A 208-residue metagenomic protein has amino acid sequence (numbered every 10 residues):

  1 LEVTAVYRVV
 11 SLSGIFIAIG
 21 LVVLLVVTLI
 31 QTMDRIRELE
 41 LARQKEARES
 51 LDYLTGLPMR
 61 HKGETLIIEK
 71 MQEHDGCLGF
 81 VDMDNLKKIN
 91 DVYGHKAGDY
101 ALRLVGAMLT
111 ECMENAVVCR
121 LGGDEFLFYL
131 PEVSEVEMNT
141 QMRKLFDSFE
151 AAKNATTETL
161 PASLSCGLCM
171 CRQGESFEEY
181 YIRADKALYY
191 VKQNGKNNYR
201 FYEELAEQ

Functional and structural regions predicted by a protein language model:
L1-I15: Extracellular/periplasmic juxtamembrane segments that couple receptor/chemosensory ectodomains to their
S11-Y53, H61-M71, D75: Signal-transducing coiled-coil linker helices
E46-S50, P58-C77, D84-E111, C119-G123 (+4 more regions): Conserved long alpha-helical elements within nucleotide-processing catalytic cores of c-di-GMP signaling and class III
L78, F126, L164-L168: A structural signal for short, well-ordered beta-strand segments
L78-F80, F201: Core hydrophobic beta-sheet residues of small sensory/regulatory alpha/beta domains, primarily PAS-family
V118, K144, S165-Q173, E179-N194 (+1 more regions): Cyclic nucleotide signaling catalytic output domains
R120-L121, M138-T140, D147-S165, C169 (+2 more regions): Catalytic core regions of nucleotide second-messenger enzymes
